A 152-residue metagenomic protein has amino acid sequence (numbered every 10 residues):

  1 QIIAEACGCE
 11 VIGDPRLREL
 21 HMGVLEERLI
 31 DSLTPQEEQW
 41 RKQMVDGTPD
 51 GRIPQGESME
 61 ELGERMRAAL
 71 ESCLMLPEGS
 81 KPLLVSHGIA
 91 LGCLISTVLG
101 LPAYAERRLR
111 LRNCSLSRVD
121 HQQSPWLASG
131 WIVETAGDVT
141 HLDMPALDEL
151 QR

Functional and structural regions predicted by a protein language model:
Q1-R41: Phosphate-coordination/substrate-recognition cap region in phosphate-metabolizing enzymes
I2, C93, T97: Active-site signature of alpha/beta-hydrolase-fold catalytic machinery across serine- and Asp/Cys-nucleophile hydrolases
I12, L20-S32, M75-S80, S96-R152: Acidic, low-complexity terminal tails and accessory targeting/binding regions of phosphate-metabolizing enzymes
L33, L62-G63: Conserved anionic group-binding/transfer micro-motifs
Q39-E61: Short glycine/proline- and acidic residue-enriched helix-loop micro-motifs that form flexible lids or anion-recognition
G63, R67-M75, I95: Generic structural signal for well-ordered alpha-helical scaffold segments
S80-G88: Generic beta-sheet signal
G88-I89, N113: Alpha-helix N-cap/helix-start capping motif
